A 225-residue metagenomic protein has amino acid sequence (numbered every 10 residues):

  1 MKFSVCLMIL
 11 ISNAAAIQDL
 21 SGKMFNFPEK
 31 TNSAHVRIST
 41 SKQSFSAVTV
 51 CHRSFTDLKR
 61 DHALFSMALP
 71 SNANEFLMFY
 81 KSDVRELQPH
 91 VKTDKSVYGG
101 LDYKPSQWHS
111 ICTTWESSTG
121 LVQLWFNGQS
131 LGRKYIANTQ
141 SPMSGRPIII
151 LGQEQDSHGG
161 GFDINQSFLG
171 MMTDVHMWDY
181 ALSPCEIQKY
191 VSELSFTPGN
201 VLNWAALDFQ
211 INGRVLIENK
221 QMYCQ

Functional and structural regions predicted by a protein language model:
M1-Q225: Extracellular glycan-associated modules
